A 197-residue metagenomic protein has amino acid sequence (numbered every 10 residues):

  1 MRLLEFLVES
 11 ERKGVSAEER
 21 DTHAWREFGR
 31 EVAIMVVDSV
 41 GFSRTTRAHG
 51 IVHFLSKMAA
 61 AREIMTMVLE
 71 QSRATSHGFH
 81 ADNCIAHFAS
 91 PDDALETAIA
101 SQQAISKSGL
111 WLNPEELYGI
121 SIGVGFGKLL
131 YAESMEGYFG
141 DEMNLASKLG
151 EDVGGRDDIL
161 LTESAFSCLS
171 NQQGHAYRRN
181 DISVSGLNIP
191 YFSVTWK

Functional and structural regions predicted by a protein language model:
M1-H23, R156-K197: Intrinsically disordered, glycine/charged-rich C-terminal tails and inter-domain linkers that flank nucleotidyl cyclase
E18-E96: Catalytic NTP-binding/metal-coordinating core of nucleotidyl cyclase/transferase enzymes
F42, A94, L129, A165-F166: A generic structural signal for short hydrophobic patches within well-formed alpha-helices
S56-A74, C84-I122, F126, D141-K148: Alpha-helical scaffold within the catalytic cores of cyclic-nucleotide enzymes
H80, G125-F126, T162: A secondary-structure boundary/capping signal
H87, L130-E133, C168-L169: Short, solvent-exposed loop/turn segments at secondary-structure junctions
L130-G154: Catalytic-core segments of nucleotide cyclases and related cyclic-nucleotide turnover enzymes
